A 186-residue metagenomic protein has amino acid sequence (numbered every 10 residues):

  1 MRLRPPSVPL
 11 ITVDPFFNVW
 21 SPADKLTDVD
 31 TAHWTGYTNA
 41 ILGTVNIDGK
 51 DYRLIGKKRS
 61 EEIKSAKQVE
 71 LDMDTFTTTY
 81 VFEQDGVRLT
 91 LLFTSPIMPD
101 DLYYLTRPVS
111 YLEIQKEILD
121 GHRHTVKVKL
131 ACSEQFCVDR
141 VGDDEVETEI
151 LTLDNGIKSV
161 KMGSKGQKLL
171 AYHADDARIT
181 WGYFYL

Functional and structural regions predicted by a protein language model:
M1-L186: Accessory carbohydrate-recognition regions in carbohydrate-active enzymes
